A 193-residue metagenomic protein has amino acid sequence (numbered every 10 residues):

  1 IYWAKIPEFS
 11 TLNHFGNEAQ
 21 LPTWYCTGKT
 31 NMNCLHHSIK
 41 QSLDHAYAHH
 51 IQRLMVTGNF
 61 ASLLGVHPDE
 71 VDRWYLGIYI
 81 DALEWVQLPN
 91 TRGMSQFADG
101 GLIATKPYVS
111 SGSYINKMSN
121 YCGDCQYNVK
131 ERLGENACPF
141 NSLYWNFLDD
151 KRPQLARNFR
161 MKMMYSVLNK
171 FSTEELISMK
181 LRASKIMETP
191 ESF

Functional and structural regions predicted by a protein language model:
I1-F193: C-terminal catalytic domain of photolyase/cryptochrome flavoproteins, centering on the FAD-binding pocket
